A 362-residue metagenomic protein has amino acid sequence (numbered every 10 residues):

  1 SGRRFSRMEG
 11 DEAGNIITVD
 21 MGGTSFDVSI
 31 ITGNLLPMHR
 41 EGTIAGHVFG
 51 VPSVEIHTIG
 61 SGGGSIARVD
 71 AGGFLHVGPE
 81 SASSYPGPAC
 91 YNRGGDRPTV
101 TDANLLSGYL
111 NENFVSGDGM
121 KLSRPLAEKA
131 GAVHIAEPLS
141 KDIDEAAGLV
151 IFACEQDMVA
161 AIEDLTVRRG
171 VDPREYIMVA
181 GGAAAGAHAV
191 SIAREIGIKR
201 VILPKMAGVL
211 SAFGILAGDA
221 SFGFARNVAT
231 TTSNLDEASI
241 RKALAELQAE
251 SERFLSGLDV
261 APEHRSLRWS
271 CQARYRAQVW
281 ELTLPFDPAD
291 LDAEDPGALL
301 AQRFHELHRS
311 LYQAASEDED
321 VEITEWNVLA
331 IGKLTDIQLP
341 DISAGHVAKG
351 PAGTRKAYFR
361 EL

Functional and structural regions predicted by a protein language model:
F5, A13, G23, G62 (+8 more regions): C-terminal, non-catalytic interaction/recognition modules in large multi-subunit enzymes and RNPs
M8-D11, H47-V51, E252: Short Pro/Gly-enriched beta-strand edge/turn motifs at strand-loop
G14-D20, I56-T58: Short glycine-aspartate micro-motif
F26-I30, S65-V69: Short beta-strand scaffold segments in enzyme catalytic cores
S29-P52: Basic, amphipathic juxtamembrane/active-site segments that coordinate anionic phosphate or diphosphate groups
P37-R40, E55-R68: Active-site rim segments in enzyme catalytic domains, especially the processed small/beta chain of N-terminal
G95: OB-fold/S1-family RNA-binding modules
